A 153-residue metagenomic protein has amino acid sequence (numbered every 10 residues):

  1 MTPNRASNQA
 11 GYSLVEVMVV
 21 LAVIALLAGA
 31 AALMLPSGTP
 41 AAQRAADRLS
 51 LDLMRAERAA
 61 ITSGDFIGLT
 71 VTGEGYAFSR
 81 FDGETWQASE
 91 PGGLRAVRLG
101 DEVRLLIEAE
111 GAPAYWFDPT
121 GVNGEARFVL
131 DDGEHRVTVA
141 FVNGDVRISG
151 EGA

Functional and structural regions predicted by a protein language model:
M1-L21: Glycine-centered recognition micro-motifs in short, flexible terminal segments and loops
M1-S7, L26, A30-S50, M54 (+3 more regions): N-terminal helix-rich module
